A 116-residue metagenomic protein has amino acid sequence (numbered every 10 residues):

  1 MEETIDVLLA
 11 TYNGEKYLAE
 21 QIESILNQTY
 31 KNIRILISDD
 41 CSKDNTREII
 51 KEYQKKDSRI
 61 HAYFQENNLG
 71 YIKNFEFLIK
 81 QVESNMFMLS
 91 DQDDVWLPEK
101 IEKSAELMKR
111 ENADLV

Functional and structural regions predicted by a protein language model:
M1-V116: Nucleotide-sugar donor-binding/catalytic module of glycosyltransferases that assemble extracellular/cell-envelope
